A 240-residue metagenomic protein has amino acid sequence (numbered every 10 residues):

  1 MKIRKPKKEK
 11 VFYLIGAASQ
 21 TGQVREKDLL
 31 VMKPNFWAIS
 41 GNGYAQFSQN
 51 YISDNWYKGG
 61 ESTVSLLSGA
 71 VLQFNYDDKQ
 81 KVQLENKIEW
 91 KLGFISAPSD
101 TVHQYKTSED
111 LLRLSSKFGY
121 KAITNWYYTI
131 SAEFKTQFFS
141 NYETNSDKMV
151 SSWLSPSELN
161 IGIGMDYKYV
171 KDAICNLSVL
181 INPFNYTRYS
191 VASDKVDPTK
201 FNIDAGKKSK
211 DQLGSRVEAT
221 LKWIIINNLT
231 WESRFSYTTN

Functional and structural regions predicted by a protein language model:
M1-N35: N-terminal periplasmic/intermembrane-space "pro-region" immediately following the signal or transit peptide
V31-I52, Q80-L84: Transmembrane beta-strand segments of Gram-negative outer membrane beta-barrel proteins
P34, N75-K79, G119-N125, V170-I174 (+1 more regions): Outer-membrane beta-barrel channels and translocator barrels
I39-A45, L84-I88, Y128-A132, L159-I161 (+3 more regions): Transmembrane beta-strands of outer-membrane beta-barrel proteins
G41, A45, S68-Y76, L114-Y120 (+4 more regions): Residues on the lipid-exposed face of transmembrane beta-strands in outer-membrane beta-barrel proteins
A45-Y51, W90-S96, F134-S140, Y169 (+2 more regions): Transmembrane beta-strands of outer-membrane beta-barrel pores
D54-G60, S96-Q104, S146-S152, K200-K207 (+1 more regions): Extracellular loop and loop/strand-boundary signature of outer-membrane beta-barrel proteins
S62-S68, K106-L112, S155-I161, S209-S215: Residues that define the transmembrane beta-barrel architecture of outer-membrane proteins
